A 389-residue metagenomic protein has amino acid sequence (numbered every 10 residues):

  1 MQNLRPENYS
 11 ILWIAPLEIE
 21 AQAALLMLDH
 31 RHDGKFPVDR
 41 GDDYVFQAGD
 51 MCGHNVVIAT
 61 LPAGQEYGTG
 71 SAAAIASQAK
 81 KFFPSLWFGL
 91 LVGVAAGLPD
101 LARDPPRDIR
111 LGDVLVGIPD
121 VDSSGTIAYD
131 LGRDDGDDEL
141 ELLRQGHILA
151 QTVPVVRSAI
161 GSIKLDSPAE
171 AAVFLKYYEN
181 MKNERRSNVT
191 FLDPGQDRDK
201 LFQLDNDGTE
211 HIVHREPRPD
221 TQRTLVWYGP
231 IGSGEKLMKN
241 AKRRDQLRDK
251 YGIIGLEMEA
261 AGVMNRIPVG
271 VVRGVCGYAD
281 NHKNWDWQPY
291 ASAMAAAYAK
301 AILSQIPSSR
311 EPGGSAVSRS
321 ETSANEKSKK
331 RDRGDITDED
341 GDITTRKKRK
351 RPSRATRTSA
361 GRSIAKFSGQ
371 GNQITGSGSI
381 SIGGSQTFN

Functional and structural regions predicted by a protein language model:
M1-K327, R331: Intrinsic-disorder/coil detector with helix-boundary
V272, E326-N389: Long, low-complexity intrinsically disordered regions enriched in small/polar and proline/glycine residues
